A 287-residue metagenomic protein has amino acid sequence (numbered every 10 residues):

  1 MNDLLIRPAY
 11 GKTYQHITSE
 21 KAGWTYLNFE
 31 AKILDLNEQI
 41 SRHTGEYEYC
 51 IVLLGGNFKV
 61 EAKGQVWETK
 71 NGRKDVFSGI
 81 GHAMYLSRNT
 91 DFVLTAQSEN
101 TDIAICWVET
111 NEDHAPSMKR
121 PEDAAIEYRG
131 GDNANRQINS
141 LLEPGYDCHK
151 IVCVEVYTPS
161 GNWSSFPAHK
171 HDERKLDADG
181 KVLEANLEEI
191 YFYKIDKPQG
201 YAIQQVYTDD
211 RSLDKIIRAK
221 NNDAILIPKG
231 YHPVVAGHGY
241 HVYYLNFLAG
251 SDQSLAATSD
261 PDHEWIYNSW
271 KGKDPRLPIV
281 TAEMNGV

Functional and structural regions predicted by a protein language model:
M1-H82, T101, V108-E112, E122-N221 (+1 more regions): Active-site region of the double-stranded beta-helix
Q39-I40, G81-L94, A224-I225, K229-V234: Histidine-centered metal-chelating micro-motifs
R88, A96-S98, W107: Glycine-rich, histidine-containing beta strand-loop boundary motifs that form or position
L94-A96, I195: Asparagine-centered strand-capping/turn motif at beta-strand->loop junctions
S117: Extended Lys/Arg-rich, glycine-bearing segments that form polyanion-binding/interaction patches within enzyme domains
R120-P121, P228: Helix N-cap and loop-to-helix transition residues
